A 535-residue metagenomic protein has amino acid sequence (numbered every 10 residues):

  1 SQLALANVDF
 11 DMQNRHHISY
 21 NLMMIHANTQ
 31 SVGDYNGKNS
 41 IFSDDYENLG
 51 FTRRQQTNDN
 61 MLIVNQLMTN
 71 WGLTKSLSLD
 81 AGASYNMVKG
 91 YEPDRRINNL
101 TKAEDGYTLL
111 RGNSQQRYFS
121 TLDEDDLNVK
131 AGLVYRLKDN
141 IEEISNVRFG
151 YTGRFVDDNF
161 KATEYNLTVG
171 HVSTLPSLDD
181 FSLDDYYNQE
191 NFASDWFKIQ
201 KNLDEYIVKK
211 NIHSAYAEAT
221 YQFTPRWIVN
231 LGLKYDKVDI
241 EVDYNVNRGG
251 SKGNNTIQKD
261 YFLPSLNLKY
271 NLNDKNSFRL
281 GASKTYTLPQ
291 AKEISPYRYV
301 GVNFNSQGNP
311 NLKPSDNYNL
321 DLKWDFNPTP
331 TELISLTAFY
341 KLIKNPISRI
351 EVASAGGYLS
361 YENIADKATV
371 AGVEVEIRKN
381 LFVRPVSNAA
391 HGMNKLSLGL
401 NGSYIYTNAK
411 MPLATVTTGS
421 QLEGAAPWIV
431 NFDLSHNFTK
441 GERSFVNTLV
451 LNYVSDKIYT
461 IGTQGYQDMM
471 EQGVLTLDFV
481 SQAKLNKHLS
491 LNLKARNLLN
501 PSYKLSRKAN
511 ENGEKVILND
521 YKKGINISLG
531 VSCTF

Functional and structural regions predicted by a protein language model:
S1-G33, I63, T74, P264-L266: Transmembrane beta-barrel wall of Gram-negative outer-membrane proteins
Q13-R15, T74-S78, K138-N146, R226 (+5 more regions): Short loop/turn motifs that connect adjacent beta-strands in outer-membrane beta-barrel proteins
M24-Q30, Y85-Y91, T121, D125-L127 (+12 more regions): Transmembrane beta-strands of outer-membrane beta-barrel pores
A27-N28, Q116, R136, E142-N273 (+1 more regions): Signature of Gram-negative outer-membrane beta-barrel scaffolds
N28-Q30, D34-N36, K89, D184-D195 (+6 more regions): Surface-exposed extracellular loop regions of Gram-negative outer-membrane beta-barrel proteins, predominantly
L122, D126, K130-G132, L178 (+4 more regions): Outer membrane beta-barrel strand-and-loop segments of large Gram-negative receptors, especially TonB-dependent
A338-L342, L359-K457: Gram-negative outer-membrane beta-barrel transporters
Y453-T460, Q482-F535: C-terminal beta-signal and adjacent terminal beta-strands/loops of Gram-negative outer-membrane beta-barrel proteins
